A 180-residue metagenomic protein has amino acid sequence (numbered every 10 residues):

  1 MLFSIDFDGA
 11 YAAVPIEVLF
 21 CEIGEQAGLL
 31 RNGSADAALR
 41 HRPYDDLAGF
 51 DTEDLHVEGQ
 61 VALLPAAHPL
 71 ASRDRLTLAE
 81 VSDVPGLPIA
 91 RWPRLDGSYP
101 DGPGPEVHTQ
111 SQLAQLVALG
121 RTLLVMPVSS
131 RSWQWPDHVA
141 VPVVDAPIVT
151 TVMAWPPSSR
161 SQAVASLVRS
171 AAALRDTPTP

Functional and structural regions predicted by a protein language model:
M1, G24, L70-A71, S161-Q162: Loop/helix-junction capping segments adjacent to catalytic residues or to phosphate/diphosphate-binding pockets
M1-D45: Central regulatory/effector-binding core of bacterial HTH transcription factors
L2-F3, T77, Q112, V149 (+1 more regions): Short amphipathic alpha-helical coupling segments at ligand-binding clamshell hinges and other catalytic/signaling
G9-A13, A27-G28, N32, D45 (+3 more regions): C-terminal regulatory
L19, P105, P156: Glycine- and other small-residue-rich loops at beta-strand/loop junctions that grip anionic moieties
A37, L123, L174: Phosphate/oxyanion-binding loops and surfaces in catalytic or ligand/nucleic-acid-binding neighborhoods
